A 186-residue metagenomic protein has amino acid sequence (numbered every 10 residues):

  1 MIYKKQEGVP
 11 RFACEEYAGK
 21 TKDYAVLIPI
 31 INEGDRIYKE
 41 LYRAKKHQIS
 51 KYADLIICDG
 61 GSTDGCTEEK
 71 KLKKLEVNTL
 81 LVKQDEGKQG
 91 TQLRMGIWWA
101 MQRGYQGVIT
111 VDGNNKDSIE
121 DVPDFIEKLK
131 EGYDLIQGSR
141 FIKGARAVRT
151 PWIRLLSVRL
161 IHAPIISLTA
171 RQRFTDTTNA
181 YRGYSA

Functional and structural regions predicted by a protein language model:
M1-R43: N-proximal low-complexity "stem/linker" segments adjacent to membrane-targeting elements
T21-Y24, K45-I56, N78-T79: Short loop->beta transition adjacent to catalytic acidic/histidine clusters or analogous donor-positioning motifs
A25, P29-G34, K88-L93, D112: Short, conserved structural micro-motifs that define repeat-unit consensus positions and nucleotide-binding loops
I28, Y52-S62, V82-Q84, V111: Short beta-strand/loop segment that forms part of the nucleotide-sugar
E33-R36, S62, Q89, S118: Donor nucleotide-sugar binding loop of glycosyltransferases
I37, C66, V122-F125: Hydrophobic face residues on amphipathic alpha-helices
D59-E68, N115: A conserved acidic beta->alpha catalytic loop
T79, Q84-Q102, G107, I119-A186: Acceptor/aglycone-binding surface of glycosyltransferases and processive sugar-polymer synthases
